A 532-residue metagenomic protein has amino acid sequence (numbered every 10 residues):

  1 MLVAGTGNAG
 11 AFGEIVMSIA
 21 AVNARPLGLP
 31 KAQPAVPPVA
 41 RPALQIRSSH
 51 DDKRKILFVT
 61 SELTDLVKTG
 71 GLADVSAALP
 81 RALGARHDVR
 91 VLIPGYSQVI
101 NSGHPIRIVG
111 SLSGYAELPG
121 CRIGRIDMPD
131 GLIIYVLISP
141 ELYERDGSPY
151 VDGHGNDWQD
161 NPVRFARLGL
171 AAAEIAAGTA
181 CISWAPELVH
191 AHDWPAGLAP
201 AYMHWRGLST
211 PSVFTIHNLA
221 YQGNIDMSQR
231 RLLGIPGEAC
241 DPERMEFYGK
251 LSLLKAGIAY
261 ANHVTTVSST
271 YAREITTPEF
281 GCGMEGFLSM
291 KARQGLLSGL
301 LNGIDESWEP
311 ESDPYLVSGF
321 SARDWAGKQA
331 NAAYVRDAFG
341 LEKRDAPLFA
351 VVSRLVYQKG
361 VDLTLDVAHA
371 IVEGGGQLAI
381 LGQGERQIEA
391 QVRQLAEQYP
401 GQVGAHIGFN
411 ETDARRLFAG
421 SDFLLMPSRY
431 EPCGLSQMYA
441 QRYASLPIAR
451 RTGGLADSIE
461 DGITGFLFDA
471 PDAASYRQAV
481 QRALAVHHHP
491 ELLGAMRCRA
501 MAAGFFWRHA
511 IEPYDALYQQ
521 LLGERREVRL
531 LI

Functional and structural regions predicted by a protein language model:
L2, F12-I532: Catalytic cores of nucleotide-sugar-dependent glycosyltransferases that transfer UDP/GDP/TDP-activated
A4-T6: Short linear segments in intrinsically disordered or otherwise low-structure-confidence regions
